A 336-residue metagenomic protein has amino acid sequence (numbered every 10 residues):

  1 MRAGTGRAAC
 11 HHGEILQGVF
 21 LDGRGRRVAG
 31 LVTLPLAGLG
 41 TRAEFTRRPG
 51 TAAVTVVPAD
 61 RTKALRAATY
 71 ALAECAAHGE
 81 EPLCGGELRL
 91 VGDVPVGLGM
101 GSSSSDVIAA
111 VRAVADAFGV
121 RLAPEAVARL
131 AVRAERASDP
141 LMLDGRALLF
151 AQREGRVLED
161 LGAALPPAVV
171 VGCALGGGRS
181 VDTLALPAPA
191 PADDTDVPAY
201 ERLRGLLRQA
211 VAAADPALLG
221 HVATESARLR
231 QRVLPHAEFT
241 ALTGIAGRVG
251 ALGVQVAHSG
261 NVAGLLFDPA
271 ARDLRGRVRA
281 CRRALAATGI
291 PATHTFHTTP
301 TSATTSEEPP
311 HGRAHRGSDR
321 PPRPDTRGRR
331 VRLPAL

Functional and structural regions predicted by a protein language model:
M1-L98, E308, P321-R323, R327-L336: ATP-binding N-lobe of GHMP and related small-molecule kinases
H12-G18, T41-F45, D139-M142, A147-F150 (+2 more regions): Short beta-strand scaffold segments in enzyme catalytic cores
D93-S105, D139: Gly/Ser-rich catalytic serine loop of serine hydrolases
M100-P124: DPxDG-like acidic metal-binding loop motif
A123-V249, D268-P291, T295-L336: ATP-dependent small-molecule kinase catalytic core of the GHMP/sugar-kinase superfamily and closely related
F239-T240, A257-L265: Small/polar glycine-rich anion-binding or flexible loop at a beta-alpha turn
G250-Q255: A short linear hydrophobic-aromatic micro-motif
